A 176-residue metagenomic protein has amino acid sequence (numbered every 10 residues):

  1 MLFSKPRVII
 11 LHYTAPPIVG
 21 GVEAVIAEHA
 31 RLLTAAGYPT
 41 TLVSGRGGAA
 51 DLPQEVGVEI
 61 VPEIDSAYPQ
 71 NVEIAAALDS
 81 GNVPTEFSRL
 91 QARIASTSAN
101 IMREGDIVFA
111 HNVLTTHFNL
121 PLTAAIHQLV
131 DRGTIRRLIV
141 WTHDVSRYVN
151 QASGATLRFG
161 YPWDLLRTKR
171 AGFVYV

Functional and structural regions predicted by a protein language model:
M1-V176: Catalytic cores of nucleotide-sugar-dependent glycosyltransferases that transfer UDP/GDP/TDP-activated
